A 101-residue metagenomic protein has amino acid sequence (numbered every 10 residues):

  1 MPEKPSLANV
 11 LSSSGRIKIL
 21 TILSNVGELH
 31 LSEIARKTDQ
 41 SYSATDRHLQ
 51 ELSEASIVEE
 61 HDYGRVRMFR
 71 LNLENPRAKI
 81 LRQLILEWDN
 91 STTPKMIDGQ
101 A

Functional and structural regions predicted by a protein language model:
M1-K18: Short alpha-helical segments that sit at the start of domains
M1-K4, L73-A101: Amphipathic alpha-helical dimerization/coiled-coil segments that flank or bridge DNA-binding/regulatory modules
S14, V26-H30: Short capping segments at the starts of secondary-structure elements
E33-R36: A short acidic, leucine-rich amphipathic alpha-helix
S43: Key DNA-contact positions within bacterial/archaeal DNA-binding proteins
D46-Q50: Short, hydrophobic-biased segments on the C-terminal half of alpha helices that form "recognition helices"
S53-Y63: A short, conserved structural fragment
D62-M68, E74: Short, Lys/Arg-rich nucleic-acid/phosphate-binding segment
